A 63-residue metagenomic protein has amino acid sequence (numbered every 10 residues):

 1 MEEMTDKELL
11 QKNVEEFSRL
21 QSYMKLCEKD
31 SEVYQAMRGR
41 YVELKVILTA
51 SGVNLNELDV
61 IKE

Functional and structural regions predicted by a protein language model:
M1-K7: Short, charged, low-complexity amphipathic alpha-helix
L9, V14, R19-E63: Short, charge-rich amphipathic interface segments used for partner binding and complex assembly
